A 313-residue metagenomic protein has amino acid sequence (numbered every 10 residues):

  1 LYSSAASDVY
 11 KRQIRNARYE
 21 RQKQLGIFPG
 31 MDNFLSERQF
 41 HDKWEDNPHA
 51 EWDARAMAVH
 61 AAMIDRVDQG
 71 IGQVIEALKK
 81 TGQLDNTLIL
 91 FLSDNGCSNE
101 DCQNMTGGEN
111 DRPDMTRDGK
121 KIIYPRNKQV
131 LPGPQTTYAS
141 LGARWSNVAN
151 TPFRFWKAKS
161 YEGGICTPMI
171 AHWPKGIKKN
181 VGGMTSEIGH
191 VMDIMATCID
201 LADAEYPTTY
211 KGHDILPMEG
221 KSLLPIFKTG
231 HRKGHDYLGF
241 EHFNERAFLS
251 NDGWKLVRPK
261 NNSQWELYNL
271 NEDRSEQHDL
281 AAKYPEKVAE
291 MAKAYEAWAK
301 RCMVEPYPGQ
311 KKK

Functional and structural regions predicted by a protein language model:
L1-A6, Y10: Single conserved hydrophobic/aromatic residue that forms the stacking wall/gate of nucleotide- or nucleobase-binding
S4, N33-F34, I75, T87 (+5 more regions): Short, solvent-exposed loop/turn and secondary-structure capping segments
R12-R21, P29, A50-T87, C97 (+1 more regions): A long, amphipathic alpha-helix that forms part of the scaffold/cap immediately adjacent to metal-dependent active
Q13-A17, R21, R55, V59-A62 (+8 more regions): Extracytoplasmic/secreted proteins, especially bacterial periplasmic and envelope-associated proteins
F34-R55, I194, N251-D252, L256 (+2 more regions): Long, internal low-complexity/basic segments
I64, I71-V74, L78, T87-D94 (+4 more regions): Beta-strand elements within well-structured catalytic alpha/beta cores of enzymes that handle phosphate/sulfate esters
G96-N104, T229-H235: Secretory-pathway/luminal and periplasmic proteins that interact with or process carbohydrate-rich
P134-I165, H172, G176-E187, M192-L270 (+1 more regions): C-terminal cap/loop subdomain of S1 sulfatases and analogous C-terminal strand-loop tails that border
